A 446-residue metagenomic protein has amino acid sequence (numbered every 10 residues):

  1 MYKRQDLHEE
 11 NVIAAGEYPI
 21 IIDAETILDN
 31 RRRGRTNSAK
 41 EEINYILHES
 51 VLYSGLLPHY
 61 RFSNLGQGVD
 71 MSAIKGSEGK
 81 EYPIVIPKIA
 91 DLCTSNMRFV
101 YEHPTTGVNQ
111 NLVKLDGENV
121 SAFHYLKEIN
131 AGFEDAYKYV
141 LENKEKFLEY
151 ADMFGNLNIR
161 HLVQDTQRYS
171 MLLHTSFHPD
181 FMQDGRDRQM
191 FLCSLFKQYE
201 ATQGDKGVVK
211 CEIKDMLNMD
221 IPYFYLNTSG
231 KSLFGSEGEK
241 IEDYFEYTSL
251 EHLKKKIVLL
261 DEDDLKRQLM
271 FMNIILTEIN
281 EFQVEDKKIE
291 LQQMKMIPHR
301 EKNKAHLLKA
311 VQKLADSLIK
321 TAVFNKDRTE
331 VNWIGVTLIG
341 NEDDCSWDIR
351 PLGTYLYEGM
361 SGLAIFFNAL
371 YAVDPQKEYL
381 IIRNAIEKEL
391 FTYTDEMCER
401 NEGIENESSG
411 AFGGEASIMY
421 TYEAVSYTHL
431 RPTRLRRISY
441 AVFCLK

Functional and structural regions predicted by a protein language model:
M1-Y2, T428-I438: Conserved small/polar residues in nucleotide/adenosyl-binding loops
Q5: Residue immediately N-terminal to the catalytic "proton-acceptor" Asp in the protein kinase catalytic loop
H8-A73: Catalytic activation segment of kinase domains across protein kinase-like and atypical kinase folds
H59, V69, G76-E358, G362 (+2 more regions): Regulatory N- and C-terminal appendages and interdomain linkers associated with kinase/kinase-like NTP transferase
K295-R300, S361-Q376, S417-Y427: Well-ordered alpha-helical scaffold segments within catalytic/enzyme domains
F367-N368, T392-R400, E405-E423: Aromatic-lined, polymer-binding surfaces characteristic of secreted/periplasmic polysaccharide-degrading enzymes
A385-T392: Alpha-helical solenoid scaffolds in eukaryotic proteins
Y440-L445: Hydrophobic alpha-helical segments, chiefly the membrane-spanning helices and signal/signal-anchor peptides
